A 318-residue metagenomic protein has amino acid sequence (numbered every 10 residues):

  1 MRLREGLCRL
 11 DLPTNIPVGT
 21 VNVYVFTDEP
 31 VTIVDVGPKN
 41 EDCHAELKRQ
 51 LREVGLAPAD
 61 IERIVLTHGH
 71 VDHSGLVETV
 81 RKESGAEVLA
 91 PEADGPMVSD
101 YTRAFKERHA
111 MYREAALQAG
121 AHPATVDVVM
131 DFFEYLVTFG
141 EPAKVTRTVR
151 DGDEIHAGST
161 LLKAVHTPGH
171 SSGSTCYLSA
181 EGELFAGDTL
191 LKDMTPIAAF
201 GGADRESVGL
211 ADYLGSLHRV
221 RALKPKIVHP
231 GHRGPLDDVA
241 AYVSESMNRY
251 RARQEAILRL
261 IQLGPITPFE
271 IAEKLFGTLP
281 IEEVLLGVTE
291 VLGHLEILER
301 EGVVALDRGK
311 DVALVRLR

Functional and structural regions predicted by a protein language model:
M1-V54, D60, C176-T189: Conserved beta-strand hairpin/beta-sheet module of binuclear metal-dependent hydrolase folds, prominently
L3-L10, F132-T138, G158-S159: Short Pro/Gly-enriched beta-strand edge/turn motifs at strand-loop
G6, F26, D35, H68 (+10 more regions): Divalent metal-coordination and catalytic microenvironments
G19, P38, D42-C43, Q50-E154: Active-site HxH/HxHxD metal-binding segment of metal-dependent hydrolases
T32-V34, V65, V88, E183-F185 (+1 more regions): Residue-level marker for buried hydrophobic side chains located in beta-strands that build the well-ordered beta-sheet
P38-N40, Y135-F139, K144, S159-R251: Metallo-beta-lactamase
L47, Y213, V291: Aromatic/hydrophobic pocket-lining residues that form the small-molecule binding cavity in soluble enzyme cores
A256-R318: C-terminal regulatory/interaction regions
